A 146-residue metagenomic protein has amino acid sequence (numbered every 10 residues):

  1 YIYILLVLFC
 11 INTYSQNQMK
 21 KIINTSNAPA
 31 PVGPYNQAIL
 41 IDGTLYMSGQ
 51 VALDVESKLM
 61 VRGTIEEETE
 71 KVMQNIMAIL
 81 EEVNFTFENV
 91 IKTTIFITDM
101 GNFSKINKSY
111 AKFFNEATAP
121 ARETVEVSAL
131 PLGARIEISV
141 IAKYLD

Functional and structural regions predicted by a protein language model:
Y1-Q18: Bacterial Sec-dependent N-terminal signal peptides
Y14-Q74, A78-I91, I97-D146: N-terminal presequence-like segments and the immediate start of the first folded domain
